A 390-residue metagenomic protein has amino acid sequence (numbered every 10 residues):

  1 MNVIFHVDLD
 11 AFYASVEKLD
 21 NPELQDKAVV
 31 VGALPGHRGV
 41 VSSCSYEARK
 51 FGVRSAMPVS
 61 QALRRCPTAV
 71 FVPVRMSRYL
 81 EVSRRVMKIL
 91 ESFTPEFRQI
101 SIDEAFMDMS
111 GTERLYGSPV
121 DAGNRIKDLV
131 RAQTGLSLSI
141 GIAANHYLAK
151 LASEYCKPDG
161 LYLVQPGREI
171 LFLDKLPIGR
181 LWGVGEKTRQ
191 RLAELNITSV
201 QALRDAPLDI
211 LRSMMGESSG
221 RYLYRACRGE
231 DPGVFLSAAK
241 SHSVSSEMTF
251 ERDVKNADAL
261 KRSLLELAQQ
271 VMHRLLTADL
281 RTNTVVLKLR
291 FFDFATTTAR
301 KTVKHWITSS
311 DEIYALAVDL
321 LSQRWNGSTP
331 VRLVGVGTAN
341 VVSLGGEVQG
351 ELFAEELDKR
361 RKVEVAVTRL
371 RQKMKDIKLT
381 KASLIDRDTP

Functional and structural regions predicted by a protein language model:
M1-Y222, R228, F235, H273 (+1 more regions): Gly/Gly-Pro- and Ser/Thr-rich, intrinsically disordered tail segments characteristic of DNA damage-repair and tolerance
H6, R180, T188-V331, L344: DNA-contacting surface of Y-family translesion DNA polymerases
F12, P35-R38, F292-T296, V341-L344: Short, charged/polar surface micro-motifs in flexible loops or helix N-caps
Q25-K27, P67, L136, N283-V285 (+2 more regions): A generic structural signal for short beta-strands and their flanking turns/coil linkers
A105-G111, T298-K301, S343, V348-F353: Short, hydrophobic beta-strand segments
I142-Y147, A226-R228, R281-F291, L333-V342 (+1 more regions): A glycine-rich phosphate-binding loop feature that marks nucleotide/adenosyl-phosphate handling sites
W306-P390: Acidic, metal-coordinating catalytic segment for phosphate/diphosphate chemistry, firing primarily on the Nudix
